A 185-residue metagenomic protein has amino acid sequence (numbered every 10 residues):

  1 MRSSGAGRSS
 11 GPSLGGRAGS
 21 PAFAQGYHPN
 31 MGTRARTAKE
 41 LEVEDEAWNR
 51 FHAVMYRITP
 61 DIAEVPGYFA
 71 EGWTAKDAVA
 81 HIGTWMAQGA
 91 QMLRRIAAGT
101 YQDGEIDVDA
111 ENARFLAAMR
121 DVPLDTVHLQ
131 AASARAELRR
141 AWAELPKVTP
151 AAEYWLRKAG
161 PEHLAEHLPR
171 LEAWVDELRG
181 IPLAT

Functional and structural regions predicted by a protein language model:
R2-S20: Compositionally biased, low-complexity flexible segments
S20-E40, Q88-R135, D176-T185: Short, helix-capping/interhelical loops that line the mouth of catalytic, cofactor-, or ligand-binding pockets
G32-I62, T84-R94: Alpha-helical bundle segments that constitute or directly flank the non-heme di-iron/ferroxidase center
D45, V65-A110, A143-T185: Short, contiguous alpha-helical
A47, I82, A131-A134: Hydrophobic/aromatic residues within well-ordered alpha-helical segments
F51-A53, A134, L138: Amphipathic alpha-helical packing segments from all-alpha helical-bundle domains
I58-P60, P123, P146: Residues that cap or delimit alpha-helices
